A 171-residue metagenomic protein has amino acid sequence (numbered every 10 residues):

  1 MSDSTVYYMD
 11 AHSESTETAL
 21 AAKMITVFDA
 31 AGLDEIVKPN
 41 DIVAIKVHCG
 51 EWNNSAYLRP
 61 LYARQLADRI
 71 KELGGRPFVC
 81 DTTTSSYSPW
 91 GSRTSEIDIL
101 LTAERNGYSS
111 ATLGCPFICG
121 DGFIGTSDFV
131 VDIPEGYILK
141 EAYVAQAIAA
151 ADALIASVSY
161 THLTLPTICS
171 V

Functional and structural regions predicted by a protein language model:
S2-L33: N-terminal basic/disordered segments at the start of proteins
A11, W52-N53: Metallocofactor- and cofactor-centric catalytic cores in central/energy metabolism, strongly enriched
G32-A44: Glycine-rich phosphate/diphosphate-binding loops that line cofactor/substrate pockets in enzymes
R59-L73: Histidine-anchored nucleotide/phosphate-binding helix
G75-P77: Residues at the starts of beta-strands that form the adenosine-phosphate
Y87-L163: An acidic, phosphate/nucleotide-engaging active-site surface
H162, T167-V171: Single conserved hydrophobic/aromatic residue that forms the stacking wall/gate of nucleotide- or nucleobase-binding
